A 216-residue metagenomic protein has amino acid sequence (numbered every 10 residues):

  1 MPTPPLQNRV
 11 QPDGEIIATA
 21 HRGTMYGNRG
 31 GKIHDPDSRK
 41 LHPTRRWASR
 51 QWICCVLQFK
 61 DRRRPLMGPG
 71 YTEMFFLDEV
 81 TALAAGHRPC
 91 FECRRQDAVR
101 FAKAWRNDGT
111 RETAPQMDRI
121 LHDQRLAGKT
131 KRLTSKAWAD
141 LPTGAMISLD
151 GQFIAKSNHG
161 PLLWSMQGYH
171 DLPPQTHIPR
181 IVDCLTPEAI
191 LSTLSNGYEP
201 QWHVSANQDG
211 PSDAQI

Functional and structural regions predicted by a protein language model:
M1-I216: Mature, structured domains enriched in cysteine- and short glycine motifs
